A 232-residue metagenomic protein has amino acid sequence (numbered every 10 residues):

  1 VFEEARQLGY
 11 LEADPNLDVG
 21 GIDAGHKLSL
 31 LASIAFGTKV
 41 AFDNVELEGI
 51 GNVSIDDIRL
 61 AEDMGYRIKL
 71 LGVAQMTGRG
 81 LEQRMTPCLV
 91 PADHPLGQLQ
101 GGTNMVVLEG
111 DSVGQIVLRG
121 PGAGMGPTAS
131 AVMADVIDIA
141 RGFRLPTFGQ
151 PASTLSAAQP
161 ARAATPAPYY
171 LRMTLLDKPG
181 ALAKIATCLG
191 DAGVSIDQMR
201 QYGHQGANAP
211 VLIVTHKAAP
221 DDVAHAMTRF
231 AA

Functional and structural regions predicted by a protein language model:
V1, V19-K27, N52-D56, Q100-T103 (+5 more regions): Conserved active-site and cofactor/substrate-binding residues in soluble primary-metabolism enzymes
F2-Q98, T103-M105: Substrate-binding/catalytic subdomain of NAD(P)-dependent oxidoreductase enzymes
K69-L70, R84, V107, V117-R119 (+3 more regions): Structured core elements
R79, G102-N104, S112, A167-Y169 (+1 more regions): A generic structural signal for well-ordered coil/turn residues at beta-strand boundaries that shape enzyme active-site
L96-Q100, L108, A161-A163, G203: Replace "in large, NTP-powered and nucleic-acid-processing enzymes" with "in large, NTP-powered factors and other
G110, I116-L118, I139: C-terminal transmembrane helices and immediately adjacent loops/tails of multi-pass membrane transport proteins
G114-I116, G120-G126: Glycine-rich phosphate/pyrophosphate-binding beta-alpha loops
A131-A232: A conserved regulatory-domain signal marking ACT and ACT-like small-molecule sensing domains and adjacent regulatory
